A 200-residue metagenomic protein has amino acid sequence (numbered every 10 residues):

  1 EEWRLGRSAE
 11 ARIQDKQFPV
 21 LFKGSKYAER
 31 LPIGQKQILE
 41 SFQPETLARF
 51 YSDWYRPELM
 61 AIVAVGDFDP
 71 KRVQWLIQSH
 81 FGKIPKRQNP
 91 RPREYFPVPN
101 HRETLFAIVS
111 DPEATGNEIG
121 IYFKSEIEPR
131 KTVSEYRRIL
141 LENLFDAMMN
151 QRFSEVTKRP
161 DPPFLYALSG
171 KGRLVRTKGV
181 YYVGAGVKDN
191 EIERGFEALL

Functional and structural regions predicted by a protein language model:
E2-L59, S79, K83-K131, E135-R194: Non-catalytic beta-strand/loop surface segments
G66-K71, K188-E191: Helix N-cap motif at beta-to-alpha junctions
P70-Q74, R130-K131: Extracytoplasmic/secreted cell-surface and envelope-processing proteins
